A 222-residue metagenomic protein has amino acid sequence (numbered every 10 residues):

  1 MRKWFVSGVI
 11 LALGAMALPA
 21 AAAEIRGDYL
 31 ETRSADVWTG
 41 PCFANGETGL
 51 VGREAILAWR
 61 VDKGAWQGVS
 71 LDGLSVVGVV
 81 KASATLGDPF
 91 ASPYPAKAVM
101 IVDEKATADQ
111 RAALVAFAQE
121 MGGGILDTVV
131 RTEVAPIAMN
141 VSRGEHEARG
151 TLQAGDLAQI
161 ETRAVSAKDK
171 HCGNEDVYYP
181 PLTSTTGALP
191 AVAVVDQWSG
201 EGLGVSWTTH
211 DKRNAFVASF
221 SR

Functional and structural regions predicted by a protein language model:
M1-W4: Positively charged n-region of N-terminal signal peptides that target proteins for export
S7, A23-E24, T32, D36 (+7 more regions): Generic detection of intrinsically disordered/low-complexity segments and helix-coil linkers/edges
S7-M16: Bacterial N-terminal signal peptides
I10-L11, A44, A65, G204 (+1 more regions): A generic structural signal for solvent-exposed, polar alpha-helical segments
M16-E24: Bacterial Sec-dependent signal peptides at the C-terminal "C-region" and cleavage site
A23-V99: N-terminal Sec/ER secretory leader and immediately downstream segment of secreted/extracellular precursors
A96, I101-F216: Mature, soluble, non-transmembrane domains
S221-R222: Short, solvent-exposed mixed-charge patches
